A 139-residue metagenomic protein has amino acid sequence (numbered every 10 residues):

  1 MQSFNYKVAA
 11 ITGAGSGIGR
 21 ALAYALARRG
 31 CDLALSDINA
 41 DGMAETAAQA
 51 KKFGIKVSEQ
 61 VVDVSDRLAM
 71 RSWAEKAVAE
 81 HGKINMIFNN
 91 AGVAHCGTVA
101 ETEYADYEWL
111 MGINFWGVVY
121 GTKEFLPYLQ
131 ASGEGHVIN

Functional and structural regions predicted by a protein language model:
N5, F53-K56, K76-I87, H95: A glycine-rich helix->loop->beta "capping" turn within Rossmann-like NAD(P)(H)-dependent oxidoreductase domains
K7, K83-I84, Q130-N139: Active-site loop of short-chain dehydrogenase/reductase
V8, G15-G17: Conserved glycine-rich cofactor-binding loop
R29-E45: Conserved glycine-rich Rossmann-like NAD(P)H-binding loop of the short-chain dehydrogenase/reductase
A40-D41, V61-S72, Y104: The beta1-alpha1 cofactor-binding region of Rossmann-like NAD(H)/NADP(H)-dependent oxidoreductases
T98-V99, E103-E108: Substrate-binding pocket helix/loop in short-chain dehydrogenase/reductase
T122-K123: A short, exposed helix-loop element centered on a Lys and neighboring polar residues
